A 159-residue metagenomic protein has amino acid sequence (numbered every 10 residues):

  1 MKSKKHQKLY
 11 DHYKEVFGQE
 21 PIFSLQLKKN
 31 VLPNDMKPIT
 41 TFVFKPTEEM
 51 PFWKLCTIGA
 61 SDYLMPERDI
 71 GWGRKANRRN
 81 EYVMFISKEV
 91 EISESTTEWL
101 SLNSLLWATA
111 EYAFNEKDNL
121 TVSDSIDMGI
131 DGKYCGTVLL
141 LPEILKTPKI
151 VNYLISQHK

Functional and structural regions predicted by a protein language model:
M1-K159: Short linear motifs embedded in intrinsically disordered, proline/glycine-rich low-complexity segments
